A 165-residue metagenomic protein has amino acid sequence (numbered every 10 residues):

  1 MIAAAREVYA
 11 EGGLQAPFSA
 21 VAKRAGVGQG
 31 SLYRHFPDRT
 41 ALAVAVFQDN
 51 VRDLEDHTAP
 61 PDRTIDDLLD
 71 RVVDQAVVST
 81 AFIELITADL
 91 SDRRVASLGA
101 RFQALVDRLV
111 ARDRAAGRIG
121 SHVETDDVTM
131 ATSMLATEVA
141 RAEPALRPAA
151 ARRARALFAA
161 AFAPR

Functional and structural regions predicted by a protein language model:
M1, V21-R24, R39, D127-V128 (+1 more regions): Generic hydrophobic secondary-structure packing signal
M1-A10, R94-V95, G99: A short, flexible low-complexity segment enriched in Lys/Arg and Gly/Pro that occurs in N-terminal basic tails
I2-A3, A10, L14-Q15, S19 (+5 more regions): An amphipathic alpha-helix adjacent to DNA-recognition modules
V21-K23, Q48, L105-A111: Short acidic alpha-helix initiation/capping motifs at coil-to-helix transition points, especially at protein N-termini
A25-V27, S133: Hydrophobic alpha-helical membrane segments, chiefly transmembrane helices and signal peptide h-regions, characterized
G30: Key DNA-contact positions within bacterial/archaeal DNA-binding proteins
D62-R165: An extended, acidic
